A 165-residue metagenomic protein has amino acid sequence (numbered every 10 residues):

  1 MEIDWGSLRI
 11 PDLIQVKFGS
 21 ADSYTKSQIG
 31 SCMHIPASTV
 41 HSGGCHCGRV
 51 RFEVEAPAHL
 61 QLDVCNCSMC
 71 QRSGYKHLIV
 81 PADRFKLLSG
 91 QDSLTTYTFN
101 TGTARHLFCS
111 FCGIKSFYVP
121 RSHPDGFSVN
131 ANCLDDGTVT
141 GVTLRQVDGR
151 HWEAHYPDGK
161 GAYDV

Functional and structural regions predicted by a protein language model:
I14-K17, D22-V165: A short Gly-Trp-Pro
